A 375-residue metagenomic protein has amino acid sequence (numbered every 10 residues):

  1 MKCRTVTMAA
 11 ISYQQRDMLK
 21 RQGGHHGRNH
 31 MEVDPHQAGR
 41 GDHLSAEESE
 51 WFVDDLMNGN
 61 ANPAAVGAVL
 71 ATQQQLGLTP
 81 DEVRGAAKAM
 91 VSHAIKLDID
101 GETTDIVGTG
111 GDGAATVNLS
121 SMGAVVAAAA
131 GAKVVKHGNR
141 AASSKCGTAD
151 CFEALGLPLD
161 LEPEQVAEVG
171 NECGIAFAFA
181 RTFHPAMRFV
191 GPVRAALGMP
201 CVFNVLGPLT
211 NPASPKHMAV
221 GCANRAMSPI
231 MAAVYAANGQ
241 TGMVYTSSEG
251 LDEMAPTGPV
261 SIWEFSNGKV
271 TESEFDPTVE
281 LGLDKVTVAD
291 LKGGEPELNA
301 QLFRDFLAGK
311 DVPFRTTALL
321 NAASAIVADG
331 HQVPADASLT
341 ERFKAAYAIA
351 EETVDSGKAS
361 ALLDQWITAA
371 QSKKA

Functional and structural regions predicted by a protein language model:
M18-K20, R28-V33: Cationic, amphipathic, low-complexity alpha-helical segments enriched in hydrophobics plus arginine/proline
H25-N29, A38-V83, V91-I99, T317-A318 (+1 more regions): N-terminal glycine-rich anion-binding loops that anchor highly charged ligand groups
Q37, L44, S92-I95, T116 (+3 more regions): Glycine-rich anion-binding loops and their surrounding alpha/beta cores
L70, V117-C173: A glycine-rich phosphate/pyrophosphate-binding beta-strand-loop-alpha-helix module
G77-G138, A142: Active-site cofactor/substrate anionic-group-binding motifs, chiefly glycine- and Lys/Arg-rich phosphate-binding loops
